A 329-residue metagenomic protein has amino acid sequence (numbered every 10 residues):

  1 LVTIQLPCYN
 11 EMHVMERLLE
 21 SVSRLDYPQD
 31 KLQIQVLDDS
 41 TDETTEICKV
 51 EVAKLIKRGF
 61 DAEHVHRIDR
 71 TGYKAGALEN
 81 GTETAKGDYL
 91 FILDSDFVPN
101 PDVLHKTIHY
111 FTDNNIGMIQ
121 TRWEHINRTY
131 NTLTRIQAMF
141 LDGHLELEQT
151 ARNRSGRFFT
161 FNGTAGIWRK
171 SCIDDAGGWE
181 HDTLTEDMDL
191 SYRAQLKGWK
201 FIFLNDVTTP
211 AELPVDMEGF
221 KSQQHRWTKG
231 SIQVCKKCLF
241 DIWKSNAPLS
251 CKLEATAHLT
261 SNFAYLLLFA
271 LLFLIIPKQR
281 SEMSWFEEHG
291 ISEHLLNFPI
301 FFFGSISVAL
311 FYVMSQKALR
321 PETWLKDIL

Functional and structural regions predicted by a protein language model:
V2-T3, Q33, D174, D189: Cell-envelope/extracellular polymer assembly enzymes that use nucleotide-activated donors
T3-E11, L25, L37, Y110: A conserved hydrophobic helix/loop-capping motif in glycosyltransferases and polysaccharide synthases
E11-R24, G76: Short, well-formed alpha-helical segments that are part of the catalytic scaffolds of diverse glycosyltransferases
S23-V65, R70: Acidic donor-binding segment of Leloir-type glycosyltransferases
S40, D94-V98, D182: The conserved acidic donor/metal-binding loop of glycosyltransferases
V52-Y89, P101-L184, Q195-L196, M217-T260: Long helical/loop segments within the catalytic core of UDP-sugar-dependent glycosyltransferases, especially the large
D182, S191-P210: Catalytic donor-sugar/metal-binding loop of nucleotide-sugar-dependent glycosyltransferases
S261-L329: Membrane-embedded multi-pass helical conduit in multi-pass membrane proteins, especially envelope-biosynthetic
